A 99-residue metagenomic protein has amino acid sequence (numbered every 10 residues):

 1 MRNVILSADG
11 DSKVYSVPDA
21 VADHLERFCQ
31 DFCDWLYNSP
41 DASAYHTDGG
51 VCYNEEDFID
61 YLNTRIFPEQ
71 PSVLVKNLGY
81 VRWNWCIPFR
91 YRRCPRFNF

Functional and structural regions predicted by a protein language model:
M1-V21: Short, extreme N-terminal segment that most often corresponds to the first beta-strand
A22-D31: Short, surface-exposed linear segments at secondary-structure transitions and domain or protein termini
C33-F99: Short, mixed-charge low-complexity intrinsically disordered segments
